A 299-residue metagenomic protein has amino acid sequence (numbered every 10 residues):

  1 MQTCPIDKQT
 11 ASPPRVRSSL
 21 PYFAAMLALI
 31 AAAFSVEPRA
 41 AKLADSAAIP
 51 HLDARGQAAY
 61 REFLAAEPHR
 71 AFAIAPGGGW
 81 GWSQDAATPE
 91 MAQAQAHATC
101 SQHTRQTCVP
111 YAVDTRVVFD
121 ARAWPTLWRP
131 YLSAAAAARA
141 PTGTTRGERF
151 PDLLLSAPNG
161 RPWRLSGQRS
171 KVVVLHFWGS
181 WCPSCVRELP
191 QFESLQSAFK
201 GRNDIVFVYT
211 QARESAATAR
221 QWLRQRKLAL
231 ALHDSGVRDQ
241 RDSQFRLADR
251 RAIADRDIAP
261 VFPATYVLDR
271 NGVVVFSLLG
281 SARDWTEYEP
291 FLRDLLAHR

Functional and structural regions predicted by a protein language model:
M1-S18: N-terminal secretory signal peptides that target proteins for export/translocation
F23-A32: Bacterial N-terminal signal peptides
P38-F150, S156: Secreted/extracellular ectodomain signature
G78-A87, F177-W181, Y209, L278-S281: Second-shell loop/turn segments in exported
E90, A94, A98, H176 (+6 more regions): Solvent-exposed, polar/charged alpha-helical surfaces in well-ordered, non-transmembrane soluble domains, broadly
R164-V186: Short active-site neighborhood of thiol/selenol oxidoreductases, capturing the structured segment around
R187-L228, R241-R250: Structural microenvironment flanking redox-active thiols in thiol-disulfide oxidoreductases
V237-F291: Thiol/disulfide oxidoreductase modules built on the thioredoxin-like
